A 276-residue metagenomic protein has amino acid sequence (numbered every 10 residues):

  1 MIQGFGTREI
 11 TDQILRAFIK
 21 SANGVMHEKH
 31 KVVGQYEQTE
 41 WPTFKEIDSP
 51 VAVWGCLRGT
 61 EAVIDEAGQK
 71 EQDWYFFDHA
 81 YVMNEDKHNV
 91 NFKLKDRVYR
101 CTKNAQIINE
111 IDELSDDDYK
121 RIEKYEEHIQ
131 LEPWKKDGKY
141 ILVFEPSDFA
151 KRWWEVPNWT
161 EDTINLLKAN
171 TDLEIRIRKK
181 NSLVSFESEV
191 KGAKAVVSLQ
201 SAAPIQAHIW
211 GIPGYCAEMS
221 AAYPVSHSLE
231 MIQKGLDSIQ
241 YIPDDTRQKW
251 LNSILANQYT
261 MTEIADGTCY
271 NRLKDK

Functional and structural regions predicted by a protein language model:
M1-C56, E61, F149-A150, D266-K276: N-terminal pre-catalytic "stem/leader" segment of glycosyltransferase-like enzymes
R8-T11, C56-G59, A80-M83, P146-A150 (+3 more regions): Short, solvent-exposed loop/turn segments at secondary-structure junctions
K29-H30, H88-G138, P224-K276: Leloir-type glycosyltransferase catalytic cores
E37-K45, K168-Y223: Donor nucleotide-activated moiety binding/catalytic core segment of transferases that use nucleotide-activated donors
S49-P50, Y140, K194-A195: Structural motif
A52, D73-F77, V197, Y215: Hydrophobic/aromatic beta-strand patches that form the interior of the parallel beta-sheet core in alpha/beta enzyme
R58-D116, I209, S220: A basic- and aromatic-enriched beta-loop-alpha substructure that forms the phosphate/nucleotide- and DNA/RNA-contacting
Q130-S182: Conserved catalytic-core segment of nucleotide-activated headgroup transferases in glycan assembly
